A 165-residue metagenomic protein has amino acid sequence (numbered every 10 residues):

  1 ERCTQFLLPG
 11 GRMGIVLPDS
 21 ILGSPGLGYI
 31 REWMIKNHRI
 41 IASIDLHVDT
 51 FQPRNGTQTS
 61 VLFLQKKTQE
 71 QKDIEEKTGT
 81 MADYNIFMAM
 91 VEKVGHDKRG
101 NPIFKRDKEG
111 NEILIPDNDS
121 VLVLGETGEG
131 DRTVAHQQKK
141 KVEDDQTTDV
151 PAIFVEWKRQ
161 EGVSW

Functional and structural regions predicted by a protein language model:
E1-W165: A conserved structural/catalytic subdomain of Rossmann-like adenosyl-cofactor enzymes
